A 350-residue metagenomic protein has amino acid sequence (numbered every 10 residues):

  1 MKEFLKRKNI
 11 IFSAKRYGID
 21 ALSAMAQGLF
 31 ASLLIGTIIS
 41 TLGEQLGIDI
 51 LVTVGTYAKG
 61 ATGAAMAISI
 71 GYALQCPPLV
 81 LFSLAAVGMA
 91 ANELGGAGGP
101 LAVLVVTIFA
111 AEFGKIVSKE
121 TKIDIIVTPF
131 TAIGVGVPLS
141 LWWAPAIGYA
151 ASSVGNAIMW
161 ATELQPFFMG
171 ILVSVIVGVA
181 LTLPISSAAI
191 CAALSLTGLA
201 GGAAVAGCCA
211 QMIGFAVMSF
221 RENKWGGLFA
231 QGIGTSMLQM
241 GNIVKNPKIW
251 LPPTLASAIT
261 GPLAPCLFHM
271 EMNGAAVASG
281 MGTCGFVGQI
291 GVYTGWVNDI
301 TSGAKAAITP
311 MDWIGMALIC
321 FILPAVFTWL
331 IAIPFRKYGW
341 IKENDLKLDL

Functional and structural regions predicted by a protein language model:
M1-L350: Pore-lining transmembrane helices
